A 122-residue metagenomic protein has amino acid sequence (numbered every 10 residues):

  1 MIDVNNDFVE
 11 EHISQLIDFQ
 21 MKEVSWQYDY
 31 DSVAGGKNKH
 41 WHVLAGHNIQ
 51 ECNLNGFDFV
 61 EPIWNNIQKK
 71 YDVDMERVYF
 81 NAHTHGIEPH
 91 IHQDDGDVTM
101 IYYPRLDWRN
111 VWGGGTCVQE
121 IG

Functional and structural regions predicted by a protein language model:
M1-D72: Non-heme Fe(II)/2-oxoglutarate
F57-G122: Catalytic core of non-heme Fe(II) oxygenases with the double-stranded beta-helix
